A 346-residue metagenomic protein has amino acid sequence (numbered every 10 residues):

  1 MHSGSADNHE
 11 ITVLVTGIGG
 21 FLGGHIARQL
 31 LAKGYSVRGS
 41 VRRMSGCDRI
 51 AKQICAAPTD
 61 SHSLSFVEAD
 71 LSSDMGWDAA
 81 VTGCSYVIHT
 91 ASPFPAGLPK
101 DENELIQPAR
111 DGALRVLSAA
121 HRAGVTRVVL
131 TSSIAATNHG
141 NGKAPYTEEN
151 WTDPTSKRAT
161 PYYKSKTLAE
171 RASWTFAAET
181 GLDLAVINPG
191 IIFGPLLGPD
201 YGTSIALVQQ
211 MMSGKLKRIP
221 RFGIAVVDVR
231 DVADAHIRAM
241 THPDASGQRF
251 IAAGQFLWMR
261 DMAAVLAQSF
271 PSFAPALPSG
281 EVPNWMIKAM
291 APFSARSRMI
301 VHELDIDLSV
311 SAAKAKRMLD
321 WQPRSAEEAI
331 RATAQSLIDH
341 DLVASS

Functional and structural regions predicted by a protein language model:
I11-Y35, S40: N-terminal Rossmann NAD(P)H-binding glycine-rich loop of SDR-like oxidoreductase domains
S45-G46, C55-D111: NAD(P)H-binding glycine-rich loop region in Rossmannoid oxidoreductase-like domains and their noncatalytic homologs
H89, P93, P99-P161: Conserved Rossmann-fold NAD(P)-dependent oxidoreductase catalytic core, especially the SDR/UDP-sugar
L98-P99, D153-R158, G198-P199, I205-D231: A conserved pocket-lining segment of Rossmann-fold NAD(P)-dependent short-chain dehydrogenase/reductase
K157-L184: Active-site Tyr-X1-5-Lys
E179-D183, G194-L207, A239-F250, F273: Glycine/proline-rich active-site loop of Rossmann-fold NAD(P)-dependent oxidoreductases
A235-R298, R317, A326-S346: Mid/C-terminal beta-alpha module of Rossmann-like enzyme folds, strongest in SDR-family dehydrogenases/epimerases
